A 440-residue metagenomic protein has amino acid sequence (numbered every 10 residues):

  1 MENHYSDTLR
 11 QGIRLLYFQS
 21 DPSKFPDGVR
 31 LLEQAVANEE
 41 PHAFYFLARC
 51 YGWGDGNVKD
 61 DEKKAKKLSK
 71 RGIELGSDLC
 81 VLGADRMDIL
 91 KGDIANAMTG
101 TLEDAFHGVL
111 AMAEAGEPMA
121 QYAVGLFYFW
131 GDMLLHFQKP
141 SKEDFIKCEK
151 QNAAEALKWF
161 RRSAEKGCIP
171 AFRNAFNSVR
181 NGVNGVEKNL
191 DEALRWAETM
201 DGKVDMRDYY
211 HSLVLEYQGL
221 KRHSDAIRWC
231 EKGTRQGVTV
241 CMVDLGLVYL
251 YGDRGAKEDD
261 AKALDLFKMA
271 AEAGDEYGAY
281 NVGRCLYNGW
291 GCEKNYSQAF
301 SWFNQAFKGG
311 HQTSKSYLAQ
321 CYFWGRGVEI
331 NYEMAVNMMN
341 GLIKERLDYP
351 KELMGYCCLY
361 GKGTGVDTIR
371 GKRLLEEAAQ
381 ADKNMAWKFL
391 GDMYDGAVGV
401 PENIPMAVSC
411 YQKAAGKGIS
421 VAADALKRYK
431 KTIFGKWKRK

Functional and structural regions predicted by a protein language model:
N3-H4, F18-Q19, N38-P41, G54-D55 (+22 more regions): Short helix-capping/linker turns of helical repeat alpha-solenoids
S6-S23, G92-T99, A115, V214-G219: Alpha-helical segment of the N-proximal tetratricopeptide repeat
I13-Y17, F46-W53, R86-G92, A123-L135 (+9 more regions): Hydrophobic face of amphipathic alpha-helices that form TPR/SEL1-like repeat modules and related alpha-solenoid
P22-F25, E62, L102, A153 (+7 more regions): TPR-repeat structural position
G416-K440: Terminal, low-structured helical/coil segments at or just beyond the last alpha-helical repeat
